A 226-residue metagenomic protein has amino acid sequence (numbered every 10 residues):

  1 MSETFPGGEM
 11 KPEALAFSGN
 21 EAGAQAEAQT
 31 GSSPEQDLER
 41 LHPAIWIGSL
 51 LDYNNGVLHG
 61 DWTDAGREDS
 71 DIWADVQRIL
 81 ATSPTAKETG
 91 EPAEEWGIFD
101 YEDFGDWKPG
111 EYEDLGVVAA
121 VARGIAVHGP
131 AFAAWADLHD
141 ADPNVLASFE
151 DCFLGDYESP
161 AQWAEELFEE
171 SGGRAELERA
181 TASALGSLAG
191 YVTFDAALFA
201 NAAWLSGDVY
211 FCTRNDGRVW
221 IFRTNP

Functional and structural regions predicted by a protein language model:
M1, E165, E169-P226: Acidic, proline/glycine-rich low-complexity IDRs
S2-K11, L15-P84: N-terminal ordered "arm"
G7, G105, G110-E113, N215-P226: Non-transmembrane, interaction-prone alpha-helical and coil segments associated with secretion and export
S32-R40, L80-A93, E170-G190: Intrinsically disordered, low-complexity coil segments
H42-G48, H59-D64, E95-F99, V209-T213 (+1 more regions): Ordered hydrophobic segments in well-structured contexts
G66, L154-E158, T193: Conserved aromatic
E68-P143: Structured domain cores in non-transmembrane regions
P143-S148, L154-E166: Hydrophobic, aromatic-enriched interface-forming segments
